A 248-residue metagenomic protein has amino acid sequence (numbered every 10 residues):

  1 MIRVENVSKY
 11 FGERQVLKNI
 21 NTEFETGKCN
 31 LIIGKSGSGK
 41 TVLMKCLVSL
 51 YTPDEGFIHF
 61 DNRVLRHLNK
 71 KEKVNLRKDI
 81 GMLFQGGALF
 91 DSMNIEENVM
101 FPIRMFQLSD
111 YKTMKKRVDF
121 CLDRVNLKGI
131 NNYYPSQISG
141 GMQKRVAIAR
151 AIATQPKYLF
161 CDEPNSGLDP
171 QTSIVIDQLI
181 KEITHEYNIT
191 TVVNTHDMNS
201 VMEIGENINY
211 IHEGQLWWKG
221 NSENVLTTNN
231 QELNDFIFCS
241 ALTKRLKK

Functional and structural regions predicted by a protein language model:
V48: Helix-to-loop junction immediately C-terminal to a conserved catalytic motif
G56-V64: Conserved ABC transporter NBD signature motif
Y111-G129: Conserved ABC ATPase "signature" region
Y134-I138, M142: Conserved ABC ATPase signature
A153-K157: A short, proline-enriched helix->beta-strand linker immediately N-terminal to the Walker B motif in ABC-type P-loop
L159-D162: Catalytic Walker B motif of ABC-type/P-loop ATPase nucleotide-binding domains
P170-T172: Helix N-cap at the start of a conserved alpha-helix in ABC-type nucleotide-binding domains
